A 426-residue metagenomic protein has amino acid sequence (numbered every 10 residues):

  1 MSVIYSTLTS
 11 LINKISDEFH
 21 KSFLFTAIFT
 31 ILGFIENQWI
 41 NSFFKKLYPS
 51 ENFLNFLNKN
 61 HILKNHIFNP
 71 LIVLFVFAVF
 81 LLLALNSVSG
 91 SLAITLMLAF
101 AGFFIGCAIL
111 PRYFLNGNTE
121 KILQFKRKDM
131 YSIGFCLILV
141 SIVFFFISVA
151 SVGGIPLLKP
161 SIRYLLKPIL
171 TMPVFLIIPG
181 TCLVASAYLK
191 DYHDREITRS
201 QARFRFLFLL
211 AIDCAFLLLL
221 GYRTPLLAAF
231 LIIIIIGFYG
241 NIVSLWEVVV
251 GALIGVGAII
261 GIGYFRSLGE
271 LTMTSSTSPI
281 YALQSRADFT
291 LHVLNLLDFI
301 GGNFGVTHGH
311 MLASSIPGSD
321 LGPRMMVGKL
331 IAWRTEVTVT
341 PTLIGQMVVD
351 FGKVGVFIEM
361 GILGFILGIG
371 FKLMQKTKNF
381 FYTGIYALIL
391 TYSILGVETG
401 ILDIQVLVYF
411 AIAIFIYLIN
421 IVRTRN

Functional and structural regions predicted by a protein language model:
M1-I122, A202-A215, A229-G269, I412-L418: N-terminal "leader" segments that precede or initiate the main folded domain
I62-I72, D129-G134, I197-F206, M374-Y386: Membrane-interfacial loop-to-transmembrane alpha-helix junctions, especially the N-terminal start
V88-G90, A215-R223, G396-I404: Membrane-interface helix caps and helix-loop-helix hairpins in membrane proteins
G106, T181-Y188, I234-I235, Y239 (+2 more regions): Transmembrane alpha-helical segments
I109-V243, G255-S275, V327-K329: Membrane-embedded catalytic interface detector for glycan/lipid assembly enzymes
P160-Y164, V249, V256-G368: Small-residue-enriched transmembrane helix-hairpin modules in multi-pass membrane proteins
F206-L207, L227, V249, F357-I358 (+1 more regions): Hydrophobic alpha-helical transmembrane segments
E336-G345, V349-N426: Hydrophobic alpha-helical segments
